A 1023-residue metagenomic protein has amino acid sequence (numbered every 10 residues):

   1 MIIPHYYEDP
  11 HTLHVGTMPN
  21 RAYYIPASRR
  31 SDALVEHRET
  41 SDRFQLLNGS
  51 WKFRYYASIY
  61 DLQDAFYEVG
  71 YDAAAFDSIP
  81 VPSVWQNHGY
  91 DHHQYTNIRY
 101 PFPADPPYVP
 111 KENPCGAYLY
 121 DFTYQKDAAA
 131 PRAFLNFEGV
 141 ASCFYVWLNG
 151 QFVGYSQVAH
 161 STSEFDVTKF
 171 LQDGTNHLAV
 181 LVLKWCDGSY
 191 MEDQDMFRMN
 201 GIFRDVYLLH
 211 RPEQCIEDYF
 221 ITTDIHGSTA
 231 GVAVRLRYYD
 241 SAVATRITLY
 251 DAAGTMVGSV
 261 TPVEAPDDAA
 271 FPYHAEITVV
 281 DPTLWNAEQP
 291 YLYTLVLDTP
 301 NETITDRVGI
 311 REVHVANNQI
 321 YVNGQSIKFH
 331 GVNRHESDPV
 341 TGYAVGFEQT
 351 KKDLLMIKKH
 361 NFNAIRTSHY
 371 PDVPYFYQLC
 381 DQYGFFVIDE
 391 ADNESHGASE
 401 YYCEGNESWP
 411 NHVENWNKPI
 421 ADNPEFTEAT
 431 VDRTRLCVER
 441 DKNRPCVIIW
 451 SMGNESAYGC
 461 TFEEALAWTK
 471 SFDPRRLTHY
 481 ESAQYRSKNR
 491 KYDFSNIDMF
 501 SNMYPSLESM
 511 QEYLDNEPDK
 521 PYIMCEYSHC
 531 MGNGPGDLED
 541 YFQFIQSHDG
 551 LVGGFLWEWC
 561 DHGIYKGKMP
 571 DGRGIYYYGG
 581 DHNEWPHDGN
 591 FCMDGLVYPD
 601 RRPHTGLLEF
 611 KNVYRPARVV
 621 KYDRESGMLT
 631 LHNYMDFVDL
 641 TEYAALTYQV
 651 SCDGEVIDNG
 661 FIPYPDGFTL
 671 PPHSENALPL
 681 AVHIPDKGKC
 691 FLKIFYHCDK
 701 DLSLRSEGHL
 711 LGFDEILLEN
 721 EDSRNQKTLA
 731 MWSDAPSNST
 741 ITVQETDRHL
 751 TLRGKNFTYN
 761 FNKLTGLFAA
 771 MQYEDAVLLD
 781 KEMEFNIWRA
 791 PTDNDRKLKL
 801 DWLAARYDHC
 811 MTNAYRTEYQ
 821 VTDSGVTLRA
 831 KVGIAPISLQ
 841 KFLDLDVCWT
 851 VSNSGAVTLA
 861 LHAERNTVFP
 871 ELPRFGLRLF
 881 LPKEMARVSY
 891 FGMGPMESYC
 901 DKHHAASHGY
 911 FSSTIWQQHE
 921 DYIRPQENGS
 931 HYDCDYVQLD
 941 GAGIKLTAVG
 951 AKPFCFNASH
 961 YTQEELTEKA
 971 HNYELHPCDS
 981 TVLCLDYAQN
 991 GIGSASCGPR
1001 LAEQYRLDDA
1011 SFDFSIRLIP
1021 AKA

Functional and structural regions predicted by a protein language model:
I2-E39, T96, Y190, R211 (+3 more regions): Extended substrate-binding grooves/exosites of carbohydrate-active enzymes
I2-P26, S31-R38, V153-G154, H177-H210 (+4 more regions): Glycine/proline-rich low-complexity spacer/linker segments in large multi-domain proteins
H5-H14, H37-R38, K52-Y56, V84-H88 (+7 more regions): Accessory beta-strand-rich segments of carbohydrate-active enzymes
Q86-G89, K184, N286, A681-G688 (+1 more regions): Beta-strand/loop-rich accessory regions of lumenal/periplasmic or secreted enzymes, predominantly carbohydrate-active
N87, H92, R99-Y108, Q157 (+7 more regions): An acidic-aromatic loop/edge-strand motif
Q172-T175, R235-A316, D686-S739: Extended acidic/polar, glycine-enriched regions that form or flank non-catalytic beta-rich accessory modules
E192-C215, D571-T630, Y634-E655, G667-T669 (+9 more regions): Catalytic cores of secreted or luminal carbohydrate-active enzymes
P262-V280, G654-K687: Intrinsically disordered, low-complexity Pro/Gly/Ser/Thr-rich segments with frequent PxxP/GP/PP motifs and embedded
